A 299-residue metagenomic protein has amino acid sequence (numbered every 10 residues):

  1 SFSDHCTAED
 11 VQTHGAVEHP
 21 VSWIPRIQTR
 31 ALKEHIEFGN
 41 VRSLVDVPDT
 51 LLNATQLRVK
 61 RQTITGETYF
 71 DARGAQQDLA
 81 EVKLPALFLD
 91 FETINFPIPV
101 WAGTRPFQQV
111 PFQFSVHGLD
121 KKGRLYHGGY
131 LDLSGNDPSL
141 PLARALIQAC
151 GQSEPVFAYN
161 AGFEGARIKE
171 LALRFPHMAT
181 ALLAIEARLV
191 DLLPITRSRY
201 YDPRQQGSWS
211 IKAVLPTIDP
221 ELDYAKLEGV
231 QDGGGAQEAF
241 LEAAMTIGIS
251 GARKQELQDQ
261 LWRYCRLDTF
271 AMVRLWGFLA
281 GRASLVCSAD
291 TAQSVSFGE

Functional and structural regions predicted by a protein language model:
S1-V21, T29, H35-F38, Q206 (+1 more regions): Acidic, Mg2+-coordinating catalytic module of metal-dependent nucleases/exonucleases that use a two-metal-ion mechanism
C6-A8, Q62-Q76, I168, A244-I249 (+1 more regions): Short, motif-level signal for alpha-helix interfacial/capping segments enriched in acidic residues and aromatics/proline
V17-A86: N-terminal accessory regions of nucleic-acid-interacting proteins
P25-T29, P85, P106-V110, L133-R144 (+8 more regions): Conserved structured core elements
L32-H35, F96-P99, R167: Short helix/loop capping segments that flank catalytic or ligand/cofactor-binding pockets
R73-Q152, L173: Conserved RNase H-like, two-metal-ion catalytic cores of nucleic-acid enzymes
G118, H127-Q237: Conserved DEDDh/DEDDy metal-dependent 3′-5′ exonuclease domain
D290-E299: Extended, well-ordered alpha-helical scaffold/bundle regions in very large, multi-domain proteins
